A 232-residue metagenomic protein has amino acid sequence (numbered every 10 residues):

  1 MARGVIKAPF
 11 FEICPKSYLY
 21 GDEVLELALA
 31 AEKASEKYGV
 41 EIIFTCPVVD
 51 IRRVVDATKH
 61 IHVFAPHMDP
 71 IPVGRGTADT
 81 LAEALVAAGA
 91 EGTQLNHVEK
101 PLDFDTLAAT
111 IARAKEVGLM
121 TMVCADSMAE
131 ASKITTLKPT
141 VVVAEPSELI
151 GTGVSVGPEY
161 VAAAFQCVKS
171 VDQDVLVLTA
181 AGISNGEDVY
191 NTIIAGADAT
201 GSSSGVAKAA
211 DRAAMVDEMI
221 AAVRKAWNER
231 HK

Functional and structural regions predicted by a protein language model:
M1-T80, T121, A129-K138, K208: Conserved N-terminal beta1-alpha1 strand-loop-helix module at the mouth
K16, P47, L85, E145 (+3 more regions): Conserved, mostly hydrophobic/aromatic
A57-V63, V86-T93, E116, L137-V143 (+1 more regions): Glycine-enriched alpha-helix->loop->beta-strand junction motifs that scaffold or abut catalytic
K59-A114: Glycine/small-residue-rich loop that forms an oxyanion/phosphate-binding "nest" at active or ligand-binding sites
I71-P72, A78, P139-Q166, S184 (+1 more regions): Glycine/Thr-rich beta-alpha phosphate-binding loop at enzyme active sites
T80, A125-K138, I183-T200: Catalytic cores of alpha/beta
E91-L102, V141-V154, A195-V216: Glycine-rich phosphate-binding active-site loops on the catalytic face of alpha/beta enzymes
T110-E116, V156-E159, G205-K232: C-terminal helical cap(s) of enzyme catalytic domains, especially alpha/beta-barrels
